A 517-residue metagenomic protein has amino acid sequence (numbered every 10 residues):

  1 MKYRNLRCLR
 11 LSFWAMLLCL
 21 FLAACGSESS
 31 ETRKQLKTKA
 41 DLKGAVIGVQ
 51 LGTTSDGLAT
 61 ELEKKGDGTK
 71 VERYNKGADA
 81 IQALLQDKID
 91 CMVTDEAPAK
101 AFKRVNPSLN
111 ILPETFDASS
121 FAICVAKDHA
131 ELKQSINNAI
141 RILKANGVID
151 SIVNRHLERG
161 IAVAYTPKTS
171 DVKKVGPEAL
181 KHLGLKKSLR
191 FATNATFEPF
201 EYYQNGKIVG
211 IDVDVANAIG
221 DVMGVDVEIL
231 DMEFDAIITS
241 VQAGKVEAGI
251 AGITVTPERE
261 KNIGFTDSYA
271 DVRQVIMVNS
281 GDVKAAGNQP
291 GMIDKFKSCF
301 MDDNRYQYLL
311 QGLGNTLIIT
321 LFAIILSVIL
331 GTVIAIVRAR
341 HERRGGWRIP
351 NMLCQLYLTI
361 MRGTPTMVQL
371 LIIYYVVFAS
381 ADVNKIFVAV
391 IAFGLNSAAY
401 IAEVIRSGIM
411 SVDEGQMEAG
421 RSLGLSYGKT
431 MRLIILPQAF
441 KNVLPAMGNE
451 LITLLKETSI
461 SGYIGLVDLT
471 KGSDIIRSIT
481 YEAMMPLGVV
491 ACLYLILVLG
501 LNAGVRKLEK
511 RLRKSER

Functional and structural regions predicted by a protein language model:
F21-A24: C-terminal motif of bacterial Sec signal peptides marking the signal peptidase cleavage site
S29-D41, N106-D117, K127, N217 (+3 more regions): Acidic, polar ligand-binding/catalytic clefts
E31-V46, P167-K207, Q242, A285: Immediate post-signal peptide segment of exported/extracytoplasmic ligand-binding proteins
K39, K70-Y74, Q82, S151 (+2 more regions): Extracytoplasmic small-molecule ligand-binding "clamshell" domains of the periplasmic binding protein/Venus flytrap
T54-V71, I111, R141-K181, G291 (+1 more regions): Ligand-binding clefts/hinges and TM-proximal coupling segments of bilobed small-molecule sensing domains
S55-R73, R104, N154, E201-Q204 (+2 more regions): Ligand-binding cleft/hinge of the Venus flytrap
E96, K100-I140, I161-V172, A195 (+2 more regions): Periplasmic-binding protein-like
N288-R517: Transmembrane alpha-helices and adjacent helix-loop boundaries
